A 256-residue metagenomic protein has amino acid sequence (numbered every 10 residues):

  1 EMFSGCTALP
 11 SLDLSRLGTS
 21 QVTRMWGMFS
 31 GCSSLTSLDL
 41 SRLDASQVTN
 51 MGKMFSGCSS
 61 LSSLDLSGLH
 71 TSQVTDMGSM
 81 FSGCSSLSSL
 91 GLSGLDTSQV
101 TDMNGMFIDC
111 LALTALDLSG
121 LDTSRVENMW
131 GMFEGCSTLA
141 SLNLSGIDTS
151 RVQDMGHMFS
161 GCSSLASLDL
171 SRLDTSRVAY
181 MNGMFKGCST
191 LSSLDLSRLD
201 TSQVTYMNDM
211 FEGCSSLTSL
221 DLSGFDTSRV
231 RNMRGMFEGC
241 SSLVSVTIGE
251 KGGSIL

Functional and structural regions predicted by a protein language model:
E1-L256: Negatively charged
